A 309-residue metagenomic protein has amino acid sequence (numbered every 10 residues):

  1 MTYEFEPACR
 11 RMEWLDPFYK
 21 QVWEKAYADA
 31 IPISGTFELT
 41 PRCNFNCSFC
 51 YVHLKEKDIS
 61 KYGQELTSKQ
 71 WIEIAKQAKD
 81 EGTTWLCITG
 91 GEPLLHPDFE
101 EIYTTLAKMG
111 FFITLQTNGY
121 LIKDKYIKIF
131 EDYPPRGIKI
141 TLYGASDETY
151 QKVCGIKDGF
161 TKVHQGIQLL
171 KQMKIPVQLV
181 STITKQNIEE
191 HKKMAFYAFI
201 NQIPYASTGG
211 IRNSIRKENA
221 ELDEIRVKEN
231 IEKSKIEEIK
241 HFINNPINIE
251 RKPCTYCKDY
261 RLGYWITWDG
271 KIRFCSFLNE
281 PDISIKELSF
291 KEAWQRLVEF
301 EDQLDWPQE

Functional and structural regions predicted by a protein language model:
M1, R136, T141-R261, W265-D269 (+3 more regions): Radical SAM enzyme [4Fe-4S]-AdoMet core and its adjacent flexible, acidic and glycine-rich loops/tails across
M1-K25, D29-I31, C254, D269-E309: Flexible mid-to-C-terminal extensions adjoining Fe-S/redox cofactors in radical SAM and related proteins
T2-G137: Conserved alpha-helical substructure of the radical SAM core
I33-S34, E238-P246, E299-D305: Short, intrinsically disordered, charge-biased short linear motifs at domain edges
N44, E100, S146-D147, K291: Alpha-helix N-cap/helix-start and coil->helix boundary motif
N46, C50, K125, E148-T149 (+3 more regions): Residues that scaffold the ATP/ADP-binding catalytic core of kinase and kinase-like folds
K69-K76, D80, E101-K108, K128 (+7 more regions): Replace "anionic and nucleotidyl ligands
